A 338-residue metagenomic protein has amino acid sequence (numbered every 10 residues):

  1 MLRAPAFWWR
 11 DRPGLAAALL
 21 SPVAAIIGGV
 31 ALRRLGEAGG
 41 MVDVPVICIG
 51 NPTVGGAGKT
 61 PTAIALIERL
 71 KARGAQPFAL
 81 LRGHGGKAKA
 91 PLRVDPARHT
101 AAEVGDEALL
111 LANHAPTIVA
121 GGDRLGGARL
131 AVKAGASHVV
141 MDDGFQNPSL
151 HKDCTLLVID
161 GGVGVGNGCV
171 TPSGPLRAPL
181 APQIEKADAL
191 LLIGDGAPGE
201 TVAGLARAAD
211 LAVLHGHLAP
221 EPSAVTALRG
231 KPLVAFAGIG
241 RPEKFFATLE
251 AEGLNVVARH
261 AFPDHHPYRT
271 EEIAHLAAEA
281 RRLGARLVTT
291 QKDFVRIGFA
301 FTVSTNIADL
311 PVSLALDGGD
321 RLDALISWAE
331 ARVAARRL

Functional and structural regions predicted by a protein language model:
M1-A6, P13, A72-Q76, L150-L338: ATP-dependent carboxylate-amine ligase
L2-V46: A transmembrane-helix-recognition feature enriched in membrane-embedded lipid enzymes and envelope glyco-/phospholipid
I26, T60, L111, D142 (+3 more regions): Residue-level signal for inorganic ion chemistry
L32-H99: Walker A (P-loop) phosphate-binding motif
I49-N51, M141, P172, T290: A secondary-structure boundary/capping signal
A65-R69, D142, T248: Rossmann-fold NAD(P)-dependent oxidoreductase module
G83-G85, K89-A209: Phosphate/Mg2+-binding loops and adjacent switch elements in nucleotide/diphosphate-handling enzyme cores
